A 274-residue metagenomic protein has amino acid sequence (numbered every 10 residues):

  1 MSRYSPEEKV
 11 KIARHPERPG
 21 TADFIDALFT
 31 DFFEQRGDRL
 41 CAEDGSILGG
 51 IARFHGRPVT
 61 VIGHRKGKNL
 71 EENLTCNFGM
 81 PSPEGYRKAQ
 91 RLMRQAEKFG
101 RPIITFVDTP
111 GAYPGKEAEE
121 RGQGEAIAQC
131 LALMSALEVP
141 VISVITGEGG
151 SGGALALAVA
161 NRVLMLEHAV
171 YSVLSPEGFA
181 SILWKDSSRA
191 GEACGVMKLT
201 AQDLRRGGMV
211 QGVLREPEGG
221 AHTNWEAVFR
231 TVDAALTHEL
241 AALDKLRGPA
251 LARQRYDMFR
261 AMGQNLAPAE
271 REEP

Functional and structural regions predicted by a protein language model:
M1-S181, K185-S188, G195-P274: Terminal-region recognition feature
